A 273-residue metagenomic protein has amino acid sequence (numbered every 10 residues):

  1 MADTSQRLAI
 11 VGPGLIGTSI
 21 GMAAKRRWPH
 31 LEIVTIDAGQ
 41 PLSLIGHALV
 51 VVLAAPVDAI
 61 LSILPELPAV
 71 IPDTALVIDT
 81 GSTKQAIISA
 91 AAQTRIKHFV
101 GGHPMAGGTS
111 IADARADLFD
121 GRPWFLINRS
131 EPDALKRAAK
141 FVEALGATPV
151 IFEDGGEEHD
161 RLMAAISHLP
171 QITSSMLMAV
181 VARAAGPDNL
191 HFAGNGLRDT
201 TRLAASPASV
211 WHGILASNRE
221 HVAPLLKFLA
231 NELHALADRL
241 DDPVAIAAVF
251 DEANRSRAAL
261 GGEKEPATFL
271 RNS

Functional and structural regions predicted by a protein language model:
M1-G46, V50: NAD(P)+-binding Rossmann beta1-loop-alpha1 motif at the extreme N-terminus of oxidoreductases
T4-R7, T74, G121: Phosphate-coordination loops involved in phosphoryl transfer and adenosine-cofactor binding
S43-P72, L76: Rossmann-like NAD(P)-binding element
I63-D113: Rossmann-like NAD(P)(H) cofactor-binding subdomain of soluble oxidoreductases
A91-F152, D160-M163: Rossmann-fold dinucleotide-binding core
L135-T201: Anionic-ligand binding region
D188-R257: Interdomain hinge/lid region at the active-site interface of Rossmann-like NAD(P)-dependent oxidoreductases
